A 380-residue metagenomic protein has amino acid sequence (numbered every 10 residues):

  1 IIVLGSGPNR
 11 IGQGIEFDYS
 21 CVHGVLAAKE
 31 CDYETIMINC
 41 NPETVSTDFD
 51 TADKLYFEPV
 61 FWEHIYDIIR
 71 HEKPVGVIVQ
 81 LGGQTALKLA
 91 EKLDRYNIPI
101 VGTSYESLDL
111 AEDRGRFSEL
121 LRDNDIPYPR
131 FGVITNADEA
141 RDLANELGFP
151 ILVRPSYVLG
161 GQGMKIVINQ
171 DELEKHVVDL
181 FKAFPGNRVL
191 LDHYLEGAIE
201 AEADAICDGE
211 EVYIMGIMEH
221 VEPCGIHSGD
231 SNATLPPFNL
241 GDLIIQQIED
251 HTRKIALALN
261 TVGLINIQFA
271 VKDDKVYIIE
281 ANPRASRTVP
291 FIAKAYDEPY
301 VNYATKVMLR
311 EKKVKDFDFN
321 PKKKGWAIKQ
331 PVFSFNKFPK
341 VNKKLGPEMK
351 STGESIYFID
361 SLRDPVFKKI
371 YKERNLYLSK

Functional and structural regions predicted by a protein language model:
L4, I11, D18, V22-H64 (+7 more regions): ATP-dependent carboxylate activation and anion-phosphoryl transfer catalytic cores that bind Mg-ATP to form
S6, L81-G82: Glycine-rich beta-strand-to-loop/alpha-helix junction loops that act as flexible
P8-Q13, T51-K54, R122-P129: Short, basic, glycine/proline-bearing loop/turn elements
V75-L81: Periplasmic-binding protein-like
K88-E91, E112, P129, D142 (+2 more regions): Catalytic core of soluble alpha/beta enzymes
T103-M164: A conserved helix-loop-beta module that forms one wall/lid of the active-site cleft in ATP-utilizing catalytic domains
